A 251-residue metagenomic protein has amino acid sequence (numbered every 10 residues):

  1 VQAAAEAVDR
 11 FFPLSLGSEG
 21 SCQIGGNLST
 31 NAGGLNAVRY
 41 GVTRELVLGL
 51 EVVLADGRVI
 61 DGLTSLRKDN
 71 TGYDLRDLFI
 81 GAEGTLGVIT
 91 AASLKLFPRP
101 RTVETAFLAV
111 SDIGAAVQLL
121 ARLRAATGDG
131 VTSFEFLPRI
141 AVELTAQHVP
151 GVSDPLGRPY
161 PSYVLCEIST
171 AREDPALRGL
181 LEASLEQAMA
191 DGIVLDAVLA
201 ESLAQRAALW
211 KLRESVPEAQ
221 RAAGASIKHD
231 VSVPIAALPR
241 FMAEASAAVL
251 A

Functional and structural regions predicted by a protein language model:
V1-A251: Noncatalytic alpha-helical scaffold of FAD-dependent oxidoreductases
